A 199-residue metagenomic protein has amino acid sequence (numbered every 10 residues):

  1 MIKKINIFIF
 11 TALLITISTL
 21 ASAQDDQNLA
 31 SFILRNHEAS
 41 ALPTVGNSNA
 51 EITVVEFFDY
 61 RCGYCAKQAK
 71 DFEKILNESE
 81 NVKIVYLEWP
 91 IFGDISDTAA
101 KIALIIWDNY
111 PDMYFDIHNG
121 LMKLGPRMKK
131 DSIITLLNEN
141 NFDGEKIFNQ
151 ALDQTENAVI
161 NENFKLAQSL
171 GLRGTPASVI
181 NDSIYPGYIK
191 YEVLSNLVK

Functional and structural regions predicted by a protein language model:
I2-F8, L13-G93, N149-G174: Extracytoplasmic thiol/disulfide redox context detector
I91-T175, V179-K199: Cysteine-centric redox/oxidoreductase cores and disulfide-bonded domains
